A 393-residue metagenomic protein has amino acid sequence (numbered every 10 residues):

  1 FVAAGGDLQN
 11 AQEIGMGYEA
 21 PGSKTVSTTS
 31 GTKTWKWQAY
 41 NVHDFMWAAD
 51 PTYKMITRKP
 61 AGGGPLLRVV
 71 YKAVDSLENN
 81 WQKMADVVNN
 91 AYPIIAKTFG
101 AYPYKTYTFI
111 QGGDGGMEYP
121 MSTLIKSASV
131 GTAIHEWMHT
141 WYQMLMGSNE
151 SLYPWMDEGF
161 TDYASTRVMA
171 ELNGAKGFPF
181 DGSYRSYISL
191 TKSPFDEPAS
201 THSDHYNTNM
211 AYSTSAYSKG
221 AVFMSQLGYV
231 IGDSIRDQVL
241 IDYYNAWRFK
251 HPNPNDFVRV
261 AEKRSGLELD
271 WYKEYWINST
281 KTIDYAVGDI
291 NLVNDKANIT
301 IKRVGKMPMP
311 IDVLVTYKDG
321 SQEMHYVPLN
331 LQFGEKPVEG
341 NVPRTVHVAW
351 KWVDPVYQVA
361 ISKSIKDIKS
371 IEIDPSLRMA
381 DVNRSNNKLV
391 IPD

Functional and structural regions predicted by a protein language model:
F1-I134, Y163: Hydrophobic helix-coil surface modules that form long, contiguous segments used for peptide/substrate interaction
A73-K83, T123-L124, S151, N209-S213 (+2 more regions): Second-shell loop/turn segments in exported
T123-G182, L240-I241: Zinc-dependent metallopeptidase catalytic helix centered on the HExxH motif and its immediate flanking segment
L152, E158-V222, Q226, V230-I231 (+1 more regions): Acidic/His/Gly-enriched intrinsically disordered linker/tail segments that often contain short helix/coil "MoRF-like"
S213-I299, E323: Amphipathic alpha-helical substructures
I283, I290-Y357, K363-D374: Beta-strand-rich binding/interaction modules
P375-S385: Short acidic/polar inter-strand loop motif in beta-rich domains
R384-P392: Terminal edge beta-strands and adjacent linker/stalk segments of extracellular immunoglobulin-superfamily beta-sandwich
